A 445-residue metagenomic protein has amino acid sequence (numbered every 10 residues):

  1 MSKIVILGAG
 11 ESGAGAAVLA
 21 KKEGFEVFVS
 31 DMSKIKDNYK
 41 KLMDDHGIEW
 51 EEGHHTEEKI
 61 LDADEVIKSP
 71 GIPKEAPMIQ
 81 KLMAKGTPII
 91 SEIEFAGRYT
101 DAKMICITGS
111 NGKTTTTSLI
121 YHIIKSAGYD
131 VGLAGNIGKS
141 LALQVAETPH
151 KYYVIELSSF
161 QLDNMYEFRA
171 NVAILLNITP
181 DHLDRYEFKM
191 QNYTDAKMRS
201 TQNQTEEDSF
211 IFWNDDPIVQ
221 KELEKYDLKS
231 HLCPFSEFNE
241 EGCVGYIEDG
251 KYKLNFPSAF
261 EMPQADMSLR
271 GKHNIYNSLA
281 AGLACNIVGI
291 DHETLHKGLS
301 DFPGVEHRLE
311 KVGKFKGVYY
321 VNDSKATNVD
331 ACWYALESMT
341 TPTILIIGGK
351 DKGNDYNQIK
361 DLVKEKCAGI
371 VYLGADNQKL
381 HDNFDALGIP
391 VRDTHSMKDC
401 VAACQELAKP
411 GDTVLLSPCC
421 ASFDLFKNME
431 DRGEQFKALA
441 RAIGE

Functional and structural regions predicted by a protein language model:
M1-S91, F95, D382, R392: N-terminal leader/targeting and accessory segments in enzymes
K3, G15-E23, D130, M262-A368: Nucleotide phosphate-binding/pyrophosphate-handling subdomain across enzymes that bind or process nucleotide phosphates
E11, P73, N111-T115, I275 (+2 more regions): Residue-level detector of alpha-helix initiation sites
A20, V66, I107, N136 (+11 more regions): Residue-level signal for inorganic ion chemistry
K21-K22, E58-L61, P70-N214, I218-S230 (+2 more regions): Phosphate-binding loop of NTP-binding sites
E26-M32, F210-N214, I346-I347, K366-A375: Short internal beta-strands
Y39-K41, N357-D412: C-terminal helical cap/extension that packs against the catalytic core of soluble nucleotide-cofactor enzymes
E51-H54, I90-E94, D227-I247, H296-S300 (+2 more regions): Beta-strand->loop->alpha-helix junctions that form or flank phosphate-binding loops in nucleotide-handling enzymes
